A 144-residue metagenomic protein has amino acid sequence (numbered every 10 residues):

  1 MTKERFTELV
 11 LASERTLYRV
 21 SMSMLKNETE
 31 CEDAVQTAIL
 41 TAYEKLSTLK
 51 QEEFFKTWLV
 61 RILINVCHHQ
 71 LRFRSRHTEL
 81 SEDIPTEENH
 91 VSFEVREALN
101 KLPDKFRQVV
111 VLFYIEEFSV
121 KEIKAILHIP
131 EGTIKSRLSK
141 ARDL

Functional and structural regions predicted by a protein language model:
M1-R19, E32: A short, charge-rich alpha-helical start-of-domain segment used by transcription regulators
E14, Y18, I39, P103 (+2 more regions): C-terminal flanking helix
R19, D33-L40, E44, E53-N65: Structural recognition of an alpha-helix C-terminal capping motif at a helix-to-coil junction
T29, K121, G132: Residues within helix-turn-helix
S47-K50, R61-L80, K140: Arg/Lys-rich amphipathic alpha helix in sigma70-family domain 2
I64, H68, L127-L144: DNA-recognition helix of helix-turn-helix
H69, R76-N100, S119: Internal acidic/polar
V109-F113: A short pre-motif secondary-structure segment
